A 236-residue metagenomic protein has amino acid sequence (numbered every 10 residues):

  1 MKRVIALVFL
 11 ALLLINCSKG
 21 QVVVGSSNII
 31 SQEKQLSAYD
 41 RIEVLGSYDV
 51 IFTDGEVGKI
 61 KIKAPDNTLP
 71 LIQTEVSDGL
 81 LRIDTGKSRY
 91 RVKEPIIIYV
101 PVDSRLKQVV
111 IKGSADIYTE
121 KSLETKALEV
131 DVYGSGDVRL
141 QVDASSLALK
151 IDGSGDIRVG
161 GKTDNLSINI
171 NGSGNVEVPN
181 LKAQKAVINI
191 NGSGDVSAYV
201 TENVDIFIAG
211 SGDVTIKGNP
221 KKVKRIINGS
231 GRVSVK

Functional and structural regions predicted by a protein language model:
V4-L69, L80-V100, Y118-T119, G231-V235: Short acidic/polar N-terminal linker immediately downstream of export determinants
Q32-E33, D40-F52, I98-V100, R105-K236: Extended, compositionally simple hydrophobic/Ser/Thr-rich segments that build repetitive fibrous architectures
I72-V76: Solvent-exposed adhesion/ligand-recognition segments of exported proteins
